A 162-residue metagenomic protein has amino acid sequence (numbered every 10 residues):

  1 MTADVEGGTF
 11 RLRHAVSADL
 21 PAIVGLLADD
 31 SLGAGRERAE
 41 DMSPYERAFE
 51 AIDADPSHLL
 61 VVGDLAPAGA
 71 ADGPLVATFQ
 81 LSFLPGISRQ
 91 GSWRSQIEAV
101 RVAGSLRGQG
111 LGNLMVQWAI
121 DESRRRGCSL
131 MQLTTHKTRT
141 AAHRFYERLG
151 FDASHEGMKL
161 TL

Functional and structural regions predicted by a protein language model:
R11-G25: A short beta-loop-alpha structural element at the N-terminal edge of CoA-dependent acyl/N-acetyltransferase catalytic
G25-A48: Conserved GNAT-fold acetyl-CoA-binding loop/helix
E50-V62, Q96: A short helix-loop-beta-strand connector motif used in the catalytic cores of GNAT acetyltransferases and, in some
V62, A71-F83, Q96, R101: Conserved beta-strand in the GNAT
G86-I97, R107, A153-S154: A conserved beta-turn-beta hairpin within the catalytic core of GNAT-like acetyltransferases that forms part
A99-V102, G108-D121, R144, R148: Conserved acetyl-CoA-binding loop-helix of GNAT-fold acetyltransferases
V116, S123-T135: Conserved GNAT acetyl-CoA-binding A-motif
L133-A142, K159-L162: Conserved beta-strand-loop-alpha-helix junction that forms the acyl-donor binding cleft
